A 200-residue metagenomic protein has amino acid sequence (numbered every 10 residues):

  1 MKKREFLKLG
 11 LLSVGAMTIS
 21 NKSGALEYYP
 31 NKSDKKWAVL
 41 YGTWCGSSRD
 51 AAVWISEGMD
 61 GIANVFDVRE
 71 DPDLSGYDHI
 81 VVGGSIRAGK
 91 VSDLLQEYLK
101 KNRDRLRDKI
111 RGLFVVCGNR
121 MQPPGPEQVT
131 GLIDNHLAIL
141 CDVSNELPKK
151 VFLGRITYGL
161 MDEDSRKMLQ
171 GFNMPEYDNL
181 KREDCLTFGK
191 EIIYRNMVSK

Functional and structural regions predicted by a protein language model:
E5-L26: N-terminal export signals
N21, K36-W54: N-terminal beta1-alpha1 ligand-phosphate binding loop
A25-K35, D50, E57-I62, F66 (+3 more regions): FMN-binding flavodoxin-like domain, especially the glycine-rich phosphate-binding loop
V39-G46, D73-S75, D108-F114: A broad, low-specificity signal for short, low-complexity segments enriched in glycine/proline and polar/charged
V65-S75: Short acidic low-complexity segments
